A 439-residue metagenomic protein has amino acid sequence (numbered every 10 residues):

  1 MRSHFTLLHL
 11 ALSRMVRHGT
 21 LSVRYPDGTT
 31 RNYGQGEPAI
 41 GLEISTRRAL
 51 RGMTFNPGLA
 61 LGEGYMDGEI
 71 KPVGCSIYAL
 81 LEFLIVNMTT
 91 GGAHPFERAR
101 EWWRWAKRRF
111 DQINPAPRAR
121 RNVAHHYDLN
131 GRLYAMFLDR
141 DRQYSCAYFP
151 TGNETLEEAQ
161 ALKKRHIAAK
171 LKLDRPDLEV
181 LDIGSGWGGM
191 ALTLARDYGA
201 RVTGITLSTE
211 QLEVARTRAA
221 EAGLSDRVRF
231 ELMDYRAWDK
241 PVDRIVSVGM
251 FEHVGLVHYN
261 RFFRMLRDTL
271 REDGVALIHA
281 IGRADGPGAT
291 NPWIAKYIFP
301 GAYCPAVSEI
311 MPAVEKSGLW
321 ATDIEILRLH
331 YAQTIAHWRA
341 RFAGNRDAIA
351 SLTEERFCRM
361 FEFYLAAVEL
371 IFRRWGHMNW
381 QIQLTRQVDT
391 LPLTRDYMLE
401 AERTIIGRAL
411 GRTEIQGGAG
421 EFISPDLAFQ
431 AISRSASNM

Functional and structural regions predicted by a protein language model:
M1-Q160, H166, L173: Feature captures hydrophobic
P176-G184: Conserved class I S-adenosyl-L-methionine
W187-Y198: Conserved SAM-binding loop of SAM-dependent methyltransferases across substrates and taxa, primarily the Class I
A215-R216: Conserved SAM-binding loop
R236-I245: A short acidic, Gly/Pro-enriched loop at the edge of an enzyme's catalytic core that lines a small-molecule cofactor
N260-E272: A short glycine-rich, Lys/Arg-flanked "PGG" loop and its adjoining helix->strand segment in the class I
D273-I281: Conserved beta-strand signature within the Rossmann-like core of class I S-adenosyl-L-methionine
I281-P392: Substrate-binding/catalytic lobe of Class I Rossmann-like enzymes that use SAM or dcSAM, i.e., the mid-to-C-terminal
